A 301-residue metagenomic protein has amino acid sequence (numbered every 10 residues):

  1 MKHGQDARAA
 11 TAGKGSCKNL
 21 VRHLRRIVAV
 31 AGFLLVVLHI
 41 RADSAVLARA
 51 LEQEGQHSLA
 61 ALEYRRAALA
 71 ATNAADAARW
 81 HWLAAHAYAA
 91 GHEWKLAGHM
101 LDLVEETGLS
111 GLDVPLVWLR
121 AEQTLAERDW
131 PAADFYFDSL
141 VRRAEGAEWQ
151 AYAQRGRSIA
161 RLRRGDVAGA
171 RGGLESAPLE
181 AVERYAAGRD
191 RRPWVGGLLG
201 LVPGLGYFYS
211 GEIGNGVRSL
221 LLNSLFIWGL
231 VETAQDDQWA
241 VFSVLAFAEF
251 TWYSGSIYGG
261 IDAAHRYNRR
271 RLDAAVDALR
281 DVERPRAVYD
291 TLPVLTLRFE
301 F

Functional and structural regions predicted by a protein language model:
A7-A9, G15-S16, V28: Short, low-complexity intrinsically disordered segments enriched in A/P/G/S/L with frequent Arg, especially at protein
L20-V28: Bacterial N-terminal signal peptides that target proteins for export
F33-R41: Hydrophobic h-region of N-terminal signal peptides that target proteins for export in Gram-negative bacteria
A42-L59, E105, L112, T124-E127 (+4 more regions): Replace "edges of transmembrane helices
E52-L96: N-terminal, post-signal-peptide region of Sec/Tat-exported proteins
D76-R79, P115, W149-Y152: Start-of-helix register in tetratricopeptide repeats
W80-L83, L119, G156: Canonical tetratricopeptide repeat
R189-R266: Hydrophobic alpha-helical membrane-anchor/signal-helix detector
